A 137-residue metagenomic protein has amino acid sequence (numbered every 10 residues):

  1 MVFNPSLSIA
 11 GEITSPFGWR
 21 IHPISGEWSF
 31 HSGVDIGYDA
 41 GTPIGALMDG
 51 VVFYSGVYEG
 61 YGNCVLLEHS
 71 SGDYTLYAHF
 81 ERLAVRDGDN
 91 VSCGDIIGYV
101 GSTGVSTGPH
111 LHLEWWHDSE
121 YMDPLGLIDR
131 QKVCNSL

Functional and structural regions predicted by a protein language model:
M1-G62, C93, L137: Surface-exposed, glycine-biased beta-strand/turn segments
P16, S55-G56, L83, V100-T103 (+1 more regions): Residue-level recognition of beta-strand microenvironments
G18, G72, S119-E120: Detector for glycine-centered tight turns/loop "hinges" at secondary-structure junctions
S29-H31, A46-A84, P109-H110, W115: Zn2+-dependent peptidoglycan hydrolase active-site motif and core
V34, T42, T75, L83 (+2 more regions): Glycine-centered loop/turn positions within well-structured domains that cap or flank conserved ligand/cofactor-binding
I36, C64-L67, S92-S106: Short hydrophobic beta/alpha edge segments that flank linear recognition/processing sites
G37, L83-D95, E114-L137: Acidic, glycine-rich catalytic/binding loops that coordinate metals and/or anionic ligands
G41-T42, V57-Y58, S102-V105, W116: Short polar/acidic secondary-structure junctions
